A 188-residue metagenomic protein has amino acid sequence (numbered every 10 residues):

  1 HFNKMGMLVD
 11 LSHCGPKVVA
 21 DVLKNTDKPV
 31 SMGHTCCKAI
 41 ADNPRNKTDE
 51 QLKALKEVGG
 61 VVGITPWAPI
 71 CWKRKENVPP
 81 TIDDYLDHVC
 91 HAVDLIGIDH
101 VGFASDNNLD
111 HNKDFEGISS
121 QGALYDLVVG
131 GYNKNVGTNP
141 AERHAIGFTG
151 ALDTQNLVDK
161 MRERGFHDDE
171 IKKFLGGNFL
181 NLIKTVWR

Functional and structural regions predicted by a protein language model:
H1-S31, P44-G60, D83-D99: Histidine/acidic residue-rich metal-binding segments in metalloenzymes
V9, H34, V62, D106 (+1 more regions): Conserved, mostly hydrophobic/aromatic
C14-A20, C37-I40, A68-W72, L109-H111: Active-site environment of divalent metal-dependent phosphoester hydrolases
P29-A39: Acidic, His- and aromatic-enriched active-site or binding-groove loops in soluble protein domains that engage sugars
T65-A104, N108-D110: Active-site capping/gating regions of soluble enzymes
P66, I96-G147: Short acidic/histidine-rich active-site segments
N77, N112-I118, I183-R188: Short glycine/threonine-rich loop-to-helix capping motif typified by GTGT followed within a few residues by an Asp-Pro
T138-R188: Mid-to-C-terminal alpha-helical segments outside catalytic/metal-binding sites
